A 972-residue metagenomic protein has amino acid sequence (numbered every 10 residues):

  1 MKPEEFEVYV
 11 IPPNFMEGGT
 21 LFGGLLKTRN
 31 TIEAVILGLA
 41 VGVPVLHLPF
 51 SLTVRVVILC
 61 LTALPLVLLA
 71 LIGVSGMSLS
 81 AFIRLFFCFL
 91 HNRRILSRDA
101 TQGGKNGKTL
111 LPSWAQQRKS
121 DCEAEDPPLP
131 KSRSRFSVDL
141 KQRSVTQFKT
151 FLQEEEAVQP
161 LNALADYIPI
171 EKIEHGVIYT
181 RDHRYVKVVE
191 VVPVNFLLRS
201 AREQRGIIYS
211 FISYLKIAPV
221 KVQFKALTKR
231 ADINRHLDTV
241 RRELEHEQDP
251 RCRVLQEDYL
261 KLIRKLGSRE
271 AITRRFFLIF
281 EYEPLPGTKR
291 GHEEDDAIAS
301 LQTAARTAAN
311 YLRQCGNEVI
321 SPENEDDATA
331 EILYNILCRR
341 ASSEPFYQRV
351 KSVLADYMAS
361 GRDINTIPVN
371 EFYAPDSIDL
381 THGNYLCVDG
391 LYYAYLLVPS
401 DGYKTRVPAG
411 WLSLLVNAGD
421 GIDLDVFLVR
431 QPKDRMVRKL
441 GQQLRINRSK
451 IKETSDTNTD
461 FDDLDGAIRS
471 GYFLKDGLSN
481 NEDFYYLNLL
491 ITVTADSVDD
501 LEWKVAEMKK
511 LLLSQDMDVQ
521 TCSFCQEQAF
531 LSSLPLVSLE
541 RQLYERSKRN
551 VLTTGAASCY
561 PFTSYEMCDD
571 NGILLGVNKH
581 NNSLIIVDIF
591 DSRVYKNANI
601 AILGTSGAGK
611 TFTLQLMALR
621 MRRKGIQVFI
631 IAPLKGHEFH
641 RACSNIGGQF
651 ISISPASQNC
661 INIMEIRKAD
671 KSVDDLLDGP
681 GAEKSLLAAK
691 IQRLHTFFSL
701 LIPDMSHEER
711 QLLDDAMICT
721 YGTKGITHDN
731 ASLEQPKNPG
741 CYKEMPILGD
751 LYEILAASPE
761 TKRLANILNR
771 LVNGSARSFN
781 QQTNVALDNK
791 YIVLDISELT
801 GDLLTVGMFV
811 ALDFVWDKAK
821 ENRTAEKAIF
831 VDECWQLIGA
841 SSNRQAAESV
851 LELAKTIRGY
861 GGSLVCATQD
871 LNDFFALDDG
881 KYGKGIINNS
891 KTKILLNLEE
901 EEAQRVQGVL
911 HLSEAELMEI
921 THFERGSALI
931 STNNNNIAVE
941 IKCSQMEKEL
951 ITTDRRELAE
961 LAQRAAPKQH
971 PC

Functional and structural regions predicted by a protein language model:
M1-N14: Short, charged cytosolic
G18-P44, I170-E174, Y179, I212 (+2 more regions): Glycine-rich phosphate-binding loop of nucleotide-binding enzymes
P49-L64, Y595: Hydrophobic alpha-helical transmembrane segments
L59-F562: Extended, folded cores of ATP/NTP-driven motor/assembly subunits in large transport and secretion machines
Y167, K172, V177-I178, K187-N195 (+13 more regions): P-loop NTPase motor domains
P633, E852, G859-G862, A867-F874 (+2 more regions): Conserved H-loop
G647-F650, K881-L895: A short helix-turn-beta junction within AAA+ P-loop NTPase domains corresponding to the substrate/partner-engaging
L912-A966: Conserved P-loop NTPase
